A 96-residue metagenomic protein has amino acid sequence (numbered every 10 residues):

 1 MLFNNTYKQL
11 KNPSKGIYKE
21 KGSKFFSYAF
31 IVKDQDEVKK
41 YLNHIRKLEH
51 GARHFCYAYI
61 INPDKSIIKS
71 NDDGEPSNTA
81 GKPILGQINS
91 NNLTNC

Functional and structural regions predicted by a protein language model:
M1-T79: C-terminal regulatory domains involved in ligand/effector binding and gene-expression control
R46, I88-N89: N-terminal cationic-hydrophobic initiation segments that often serve targeting/anchoring roles
P83-L85: Long insertion/accessory domains within large nucleic-acid-processing enzymes
S90-C96: Active-site beta-strand/loop microenvironment that shapes enzyme catalytic pockets
